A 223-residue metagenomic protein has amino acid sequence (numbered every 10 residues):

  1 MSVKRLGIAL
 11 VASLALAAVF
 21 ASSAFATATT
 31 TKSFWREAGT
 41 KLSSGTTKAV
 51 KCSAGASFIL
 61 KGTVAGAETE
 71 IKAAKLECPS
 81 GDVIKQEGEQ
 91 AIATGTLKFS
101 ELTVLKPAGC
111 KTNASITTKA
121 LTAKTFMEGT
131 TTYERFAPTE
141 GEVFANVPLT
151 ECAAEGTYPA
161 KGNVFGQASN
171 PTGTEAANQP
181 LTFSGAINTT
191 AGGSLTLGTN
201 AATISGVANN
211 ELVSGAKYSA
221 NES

Functional and structural regions predicted by a protein language model:
M1-I8: Bacterial N-terminal signal peptides that target proteins for export
V11-V19: Bacterial N-terminal signal peptides
F20-A26: Sec/Tat signal peptide C-region and signal peptidase I cleavage site
A26-S223: Extracytosolic secretory-pathway proteins
